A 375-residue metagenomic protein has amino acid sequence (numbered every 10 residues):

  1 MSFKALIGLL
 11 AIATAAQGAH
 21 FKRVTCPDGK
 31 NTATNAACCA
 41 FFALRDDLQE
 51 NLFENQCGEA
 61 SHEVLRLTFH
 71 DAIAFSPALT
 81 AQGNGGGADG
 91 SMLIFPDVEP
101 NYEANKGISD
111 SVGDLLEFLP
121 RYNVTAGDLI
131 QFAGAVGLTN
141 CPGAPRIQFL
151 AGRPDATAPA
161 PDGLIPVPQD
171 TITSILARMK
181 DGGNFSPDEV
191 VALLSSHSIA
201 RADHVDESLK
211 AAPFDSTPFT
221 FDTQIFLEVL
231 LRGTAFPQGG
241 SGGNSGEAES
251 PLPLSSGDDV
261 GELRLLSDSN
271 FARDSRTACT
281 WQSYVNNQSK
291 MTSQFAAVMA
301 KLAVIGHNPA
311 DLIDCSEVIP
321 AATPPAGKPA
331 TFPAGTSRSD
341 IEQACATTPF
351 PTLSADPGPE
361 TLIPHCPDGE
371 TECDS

Functional and structural regions predicted by a protein language model:
M1-R23, S375: Fungal secretory targeting signals
G18-S375: Catalytic cores of secreted/periplasmic or lumenal enzymes
